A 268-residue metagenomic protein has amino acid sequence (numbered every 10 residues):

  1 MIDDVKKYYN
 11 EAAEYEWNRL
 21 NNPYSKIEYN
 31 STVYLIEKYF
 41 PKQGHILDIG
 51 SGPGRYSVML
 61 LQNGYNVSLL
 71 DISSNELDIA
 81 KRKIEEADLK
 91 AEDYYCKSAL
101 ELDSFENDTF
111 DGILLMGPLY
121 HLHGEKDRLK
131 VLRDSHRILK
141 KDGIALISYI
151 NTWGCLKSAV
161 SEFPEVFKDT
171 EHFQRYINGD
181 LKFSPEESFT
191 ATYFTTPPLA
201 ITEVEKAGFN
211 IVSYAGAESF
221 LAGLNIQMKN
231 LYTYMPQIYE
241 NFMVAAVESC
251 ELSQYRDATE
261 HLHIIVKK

Functional and structural regions predicted by a protein language model:
M1-Q43, R55, M59, A87: Conserved class I S-adenosyl-L-methionine
V58-E101: Class I SAM-dependent methyltransferase SAM/SAH-binding core
D103-I113: A short acidic, Gly/Pro-enriched loop at the edge of an enzyme's catalytic core that lines a small-molecule cofactor
G112-K126: A short SAM/SAH-binding and catalytic strip from SAM-dependent methyltransferases
L129-K141: A short glycine-rich, Lys/Arg-flanked "PGG" loop and its adjoining helix->strand segment in the class I
I144-R175: Conserved class I S-adenosyl-L-methionine
A191-G208, Y214: Short alpha-helix
V212-K268: A C-terminal cap/extension of S-adenosyl-L-methionine-dependent methyltransferases that defines the acceptor-substrate
